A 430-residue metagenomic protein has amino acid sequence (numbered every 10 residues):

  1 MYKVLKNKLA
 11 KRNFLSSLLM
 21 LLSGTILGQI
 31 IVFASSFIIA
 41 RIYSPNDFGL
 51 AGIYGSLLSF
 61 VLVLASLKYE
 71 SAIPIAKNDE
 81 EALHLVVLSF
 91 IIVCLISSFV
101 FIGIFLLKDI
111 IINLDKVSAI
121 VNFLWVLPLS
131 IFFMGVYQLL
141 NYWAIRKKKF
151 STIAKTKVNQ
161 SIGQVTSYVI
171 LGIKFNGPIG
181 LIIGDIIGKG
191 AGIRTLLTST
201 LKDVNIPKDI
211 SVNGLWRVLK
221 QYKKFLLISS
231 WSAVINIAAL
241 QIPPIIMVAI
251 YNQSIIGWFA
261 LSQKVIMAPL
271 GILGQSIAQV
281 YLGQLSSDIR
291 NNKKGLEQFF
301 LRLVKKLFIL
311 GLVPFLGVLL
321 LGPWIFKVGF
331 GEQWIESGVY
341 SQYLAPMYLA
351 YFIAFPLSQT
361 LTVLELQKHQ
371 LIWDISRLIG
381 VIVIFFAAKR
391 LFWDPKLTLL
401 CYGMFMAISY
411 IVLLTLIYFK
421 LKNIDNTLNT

Functional and structural regions predicted by a protein language model:
M1-A10, S151, P178-L181, D185 (+4 more regions): Interhelical loop/hinge segments that connect adjacent transmembrane helices in multipass membrane
A10-L67, F101-F105, S161, V165 (+7 more regions): Signature of the first transmembrane helix
K11, L15, A72-E81, F133-N159 (+3 more regions): Membrane-interface junctions at transmembrane-helix termini in multi-pass inner-membrane proteins
R12-Q29, I53-Y54, S59, V63-D109 (+4 more regions): Membrane-water interface segments that mark the loop-to-transmembrane alpha-helix transition
S17-V32, N159-Q160, Q164, G180-G192 (+4 more regions): Transmembrane helical elements of multi-pass membrane transporters/channels
P45-G49, K108-L127, L319-L349: Interfacial segments at transmembrane-helix termini and the short loops linking adjacent helices
G52-I53, V121-P128, A154-N205, Q263 (+2 more regions): Hydrophobic alpha-helical transmembrane segments
V63-E81, I145-R146, V204, S262 (+2 more regions): Helix-loop junctions and terminal segments of transmembrane helices in multi-pass membrane transport/translocation
